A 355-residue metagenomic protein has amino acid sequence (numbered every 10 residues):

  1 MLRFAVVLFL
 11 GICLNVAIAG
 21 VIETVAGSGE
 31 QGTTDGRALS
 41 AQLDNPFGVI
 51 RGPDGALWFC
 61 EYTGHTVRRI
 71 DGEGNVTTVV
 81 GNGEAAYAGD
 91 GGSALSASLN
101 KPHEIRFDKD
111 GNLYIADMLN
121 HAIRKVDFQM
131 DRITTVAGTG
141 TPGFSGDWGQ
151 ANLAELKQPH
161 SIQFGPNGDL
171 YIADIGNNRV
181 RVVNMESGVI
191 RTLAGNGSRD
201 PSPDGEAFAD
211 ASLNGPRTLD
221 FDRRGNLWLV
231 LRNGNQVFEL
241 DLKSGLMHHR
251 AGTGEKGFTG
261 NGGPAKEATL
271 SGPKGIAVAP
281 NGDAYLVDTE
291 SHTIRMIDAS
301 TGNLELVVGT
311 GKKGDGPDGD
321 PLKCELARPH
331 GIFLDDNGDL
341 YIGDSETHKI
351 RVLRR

Functional and structural regions predicted by a protein language model:
I18-G32, P46-R51, L57-F59, I350-R354: An edge-strand/N-cap motif at the start of beta-rich repeat modules
V21-N45, N75-K101, M130-Q158, S187-G215 (+2 more regions): Gly/Pro-rich loop segments of beta-rich domains
R51-D54, F107-D110, F164-N167, F221-R224 (+2 more regions): Residue-level detector of Asp-centered blade-edge/turn motifs that repeat once per structural unit in beta-propeller
A56-W58, N112-Y114, D169-Y171, N226-L229 (+2 more regions): Conserved beta-propeller blade signature
Y62, M118, I175, R232 (+4 more regions): Short loop/turn segments immediately following the C-termini of beta-strands
H65-R68, N75, H121-K125, R132 (+5 more regions): A short loop-to-beta-strand structural motif that recurs across blades of beta-propeller domains
R328-R355: Blade-level signature of beta-propeller repeat domains, shared across WD40, Kelch, NHL, RCC1 and BNR/Asp-box propellers
